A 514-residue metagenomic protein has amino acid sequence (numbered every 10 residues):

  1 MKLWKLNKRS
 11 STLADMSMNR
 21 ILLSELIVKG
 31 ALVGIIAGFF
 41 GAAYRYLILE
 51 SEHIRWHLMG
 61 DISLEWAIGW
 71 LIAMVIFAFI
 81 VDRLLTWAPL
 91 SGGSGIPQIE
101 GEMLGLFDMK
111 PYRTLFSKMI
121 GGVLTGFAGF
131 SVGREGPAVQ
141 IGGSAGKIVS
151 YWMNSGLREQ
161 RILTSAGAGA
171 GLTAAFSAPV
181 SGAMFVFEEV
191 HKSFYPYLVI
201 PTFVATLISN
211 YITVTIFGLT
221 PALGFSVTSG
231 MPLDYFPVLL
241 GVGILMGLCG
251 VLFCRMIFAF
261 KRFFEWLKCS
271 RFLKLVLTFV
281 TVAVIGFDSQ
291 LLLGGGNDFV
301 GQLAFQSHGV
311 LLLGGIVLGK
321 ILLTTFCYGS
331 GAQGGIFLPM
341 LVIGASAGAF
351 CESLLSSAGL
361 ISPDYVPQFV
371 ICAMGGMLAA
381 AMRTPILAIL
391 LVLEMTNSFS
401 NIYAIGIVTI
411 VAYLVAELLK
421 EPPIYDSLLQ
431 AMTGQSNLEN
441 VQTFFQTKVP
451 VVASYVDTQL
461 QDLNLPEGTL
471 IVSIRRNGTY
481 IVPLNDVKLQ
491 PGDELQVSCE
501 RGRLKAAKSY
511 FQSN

Functional and structural regions predicted by a protein language model:
M1-S436, R476-T479, G492, C499-E500: Alpha-helical transmembrane segments and immediately membrane-proximal extracytoplasmic
G93, V441, L465-G468: A short, polar/charged loop/turn motif at coil->beta-strand junctions and beta-hairpin connectors
I99, N440-Q442, V482: Short, solvent-exposed coil/turn segments
F185, F511-N514: Cytosol-/stroma-facing membrane-proximal "stalk/adaptor" domains immediately downstream of transmembrane anchors
F299, Q442-Q446, E494: Intrinsic-disorder/low-complexity, polar/charged segments enriched in Ser/Thr/Lys/Arg/Asp/Glu/Gln
L393, T447-V449, V497: Preference for bulky hydrophobic residues occupying beta-strand positions in well-ordered beta-sheet regions
S427-Q461: Extended boundary segments
V451, Y455-A507, F511: Cytosolic Rossmann-like ligand/nucleotide-binding regulatory domains
